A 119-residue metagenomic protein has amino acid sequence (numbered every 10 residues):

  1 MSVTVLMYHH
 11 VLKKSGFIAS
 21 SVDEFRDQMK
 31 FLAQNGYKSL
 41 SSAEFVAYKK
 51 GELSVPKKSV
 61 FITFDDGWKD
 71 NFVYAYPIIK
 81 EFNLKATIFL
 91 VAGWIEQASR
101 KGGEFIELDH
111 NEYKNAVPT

Functional and structural regions predicted by a protein language model:
S2-V3, K13-A33, K38-T119: Active-site beta->alpha N-cap acidic-glycine motif
L6: Glycine- and hydrophobic-rich flexible loops that cap the catalytic core of alpha/beta enzyme folds
H9: Histidine-centered divalent metal-coordination motifs
